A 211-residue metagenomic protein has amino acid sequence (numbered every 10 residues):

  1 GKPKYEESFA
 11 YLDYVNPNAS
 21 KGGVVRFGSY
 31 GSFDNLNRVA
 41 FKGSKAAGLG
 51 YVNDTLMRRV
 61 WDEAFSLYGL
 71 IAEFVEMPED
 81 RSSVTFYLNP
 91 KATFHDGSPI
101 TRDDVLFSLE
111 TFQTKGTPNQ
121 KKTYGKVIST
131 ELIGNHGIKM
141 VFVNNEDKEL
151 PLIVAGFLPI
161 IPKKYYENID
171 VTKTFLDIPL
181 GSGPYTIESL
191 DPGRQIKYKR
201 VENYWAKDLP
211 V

Functional and structural regions predicted by a protein language model:
G1-D80, Y87, E110, L180-S182: N-terminal lobe/hinge region of extracytoplasmic solute-binding protein
A10, Y14, M57-W61, T93 (+3 more regions): Sec-exported extracytoplasmic/periplasmic mature domains
S32, V52-E63, E110, A155-V211: Gly/Pro-rich hinge or "lid" segments in bacterial periplasmic/extracellular proteins
S83, M140, D208-V211: A local structural motif
F86-P90, L109, H136-E146, K197-E202: Short, hydrophobic/aromatic-enriched beta-strand segments in well-ordered soluble domains
D104: Ca2+-coordinating acidic residues in Ca2+-binding motifs
K122-E167, P184-D191: Surface-exposed binding/hinge segments that line and control ligand-binding clefts or catalytic entry sites
